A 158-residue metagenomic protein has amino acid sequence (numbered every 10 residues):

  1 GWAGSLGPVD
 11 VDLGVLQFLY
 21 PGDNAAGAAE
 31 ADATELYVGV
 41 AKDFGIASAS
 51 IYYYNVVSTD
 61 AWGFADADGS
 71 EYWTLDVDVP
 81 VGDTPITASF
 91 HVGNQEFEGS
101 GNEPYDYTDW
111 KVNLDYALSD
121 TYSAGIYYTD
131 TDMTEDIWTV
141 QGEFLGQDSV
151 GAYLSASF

Functional and structural regions predicted by a protein language model:
G1-D32, P104, Q141-G142: Surface-exposed loop and membrane-interface regions of Gram-negative outer-membrane beta-barrel proteins
W2-L6, Q17, V40-K42, V77-V81 (+2 more regions): Residue-level signature of outer-membrane beta-barrel architecture
L6-L13, F44-I51, D83-S89, D120-I126: Repeated loop/turn-to-beta-strand initiation elements of outer-membrane beta-barrel proteins
V9, E30-L36, A67-W73, D106-W110 (+1 more regions): Residues that define the transmembrane beta-barrel architecture of outer-membrane proteins
L13, L36-V38, L75-V77, V112 (+2 more regions): Membrane-embedded beta-strands of outer-membrane beta-barrel proteins, especially the hydrophobic/small aromatic
L16-A25, Y54-G63, G93-G101, D109 (+1 more regions): Sequence/structural signature of outer-membrane beta-barrel proteins
L16-W73: Hydrophobic, well-structured mid-protein blocks that either form specific transmembrane helices
V112, Y116, E143-F158: Outer-membrane beta-barrel "beta-signal"
